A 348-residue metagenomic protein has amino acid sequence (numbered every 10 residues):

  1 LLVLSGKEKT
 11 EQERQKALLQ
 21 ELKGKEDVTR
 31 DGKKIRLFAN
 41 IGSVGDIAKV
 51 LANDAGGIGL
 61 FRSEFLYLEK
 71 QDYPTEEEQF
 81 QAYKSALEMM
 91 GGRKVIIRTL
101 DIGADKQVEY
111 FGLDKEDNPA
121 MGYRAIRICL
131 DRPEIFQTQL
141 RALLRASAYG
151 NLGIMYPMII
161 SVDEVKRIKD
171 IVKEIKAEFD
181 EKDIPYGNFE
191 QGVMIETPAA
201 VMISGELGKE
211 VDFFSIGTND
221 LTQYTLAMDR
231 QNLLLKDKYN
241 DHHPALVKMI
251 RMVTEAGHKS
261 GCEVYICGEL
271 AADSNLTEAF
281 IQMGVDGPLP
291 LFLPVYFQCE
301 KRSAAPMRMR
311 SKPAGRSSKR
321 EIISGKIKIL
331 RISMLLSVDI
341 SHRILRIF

Functional and structural regions predicted by a protein language model:
L1-K7: Conserved glycine-bearing catalytic or ligand-binding loops at nucleotide- and phosphate-handling centers of large
R14-G325: Conserved alpha/beta-domain cores
D339-H342: Intrinsic-disorder-associated, low-complexity terminal segments enriched in Asp/Asn/His/Tyr and depleted of Lys/Arg
R346-I347: Short, intrinsically disordered C-terminal tails of secreted or membrane-associated proteins
